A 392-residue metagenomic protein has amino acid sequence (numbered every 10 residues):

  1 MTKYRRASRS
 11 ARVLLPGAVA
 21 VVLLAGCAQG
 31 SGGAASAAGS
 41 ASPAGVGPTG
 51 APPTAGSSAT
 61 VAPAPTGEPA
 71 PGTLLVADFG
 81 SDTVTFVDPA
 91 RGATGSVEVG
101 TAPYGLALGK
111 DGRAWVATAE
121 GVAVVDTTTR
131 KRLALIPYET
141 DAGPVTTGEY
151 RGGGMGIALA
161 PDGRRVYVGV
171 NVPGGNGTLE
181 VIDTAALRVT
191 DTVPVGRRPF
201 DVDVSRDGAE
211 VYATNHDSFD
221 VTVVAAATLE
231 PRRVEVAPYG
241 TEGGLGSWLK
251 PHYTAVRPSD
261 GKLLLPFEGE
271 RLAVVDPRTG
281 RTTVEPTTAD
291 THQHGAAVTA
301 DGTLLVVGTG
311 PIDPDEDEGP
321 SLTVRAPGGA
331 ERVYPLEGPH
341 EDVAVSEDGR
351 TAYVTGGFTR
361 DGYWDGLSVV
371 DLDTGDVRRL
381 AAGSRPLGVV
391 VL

Functional and structural regions predicted by a protein language model:
M1-A25: Sec-dependent bacterial lipoprotein signal peptides
Y4, C27-L392: Predominantly soluble domains enriched in secretory-pathway, periplasmic, or organellar proteins
